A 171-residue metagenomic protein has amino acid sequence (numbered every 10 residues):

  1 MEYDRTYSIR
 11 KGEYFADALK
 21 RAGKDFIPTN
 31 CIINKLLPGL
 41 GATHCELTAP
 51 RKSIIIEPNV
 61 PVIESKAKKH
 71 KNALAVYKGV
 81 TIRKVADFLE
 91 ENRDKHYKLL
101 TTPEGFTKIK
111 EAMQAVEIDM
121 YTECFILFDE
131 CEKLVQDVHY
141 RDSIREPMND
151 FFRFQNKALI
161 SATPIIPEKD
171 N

Functional and structural regions predicted by a protein language model:
M1-T29: Pre-Walker A adenine-sensing motif
E13-A22, I82-A86, K108-A115, Y140-M148: Well-ordered, non-membrane alpha-helical segments in soluble/globular domains
R21, D25-T48: Walker A/P-loop
T29-I32, T48-I54, K68-A73, T122 (+1 more regions): Short glycine/proline-enriched coil/turn segments at helix->beta-strand junctions
P38, A42-T81, E104, P164-E168: Conserved Walker A/P-loop ATP-binding site and its immediately adjacent core in helicase/helicase-like ATPase domains
K71-A115: Inter-Walker segment of RecA-like/P-loop motor cores
P103-F106, Q114-L159: SF2 helicase catalytic motif II
